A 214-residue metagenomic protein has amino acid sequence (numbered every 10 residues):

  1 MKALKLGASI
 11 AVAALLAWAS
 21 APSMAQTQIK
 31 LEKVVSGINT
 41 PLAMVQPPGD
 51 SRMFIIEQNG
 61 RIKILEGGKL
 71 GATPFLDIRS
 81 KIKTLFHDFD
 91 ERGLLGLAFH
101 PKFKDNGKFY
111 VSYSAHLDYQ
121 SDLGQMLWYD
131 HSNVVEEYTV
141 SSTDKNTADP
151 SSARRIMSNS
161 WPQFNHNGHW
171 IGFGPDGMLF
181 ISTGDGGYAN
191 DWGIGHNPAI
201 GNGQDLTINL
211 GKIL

Functional and structural regions predicted by a protein language model:
M1-L6: Positively charged n-region of N-terminal signal peptides that target proteins for export
G7-A19: Bacterial N-terminal signal peptides
S23-A189: Acidic, Gly/Ser/Thr-rich repeat motifs that build Ca2+-stabilized beta-propeller blades
D130-T143, A199-L214: Beta-propeller blade signature
D191-I200: Flexible glycine/proline-enriched surface loops and loop-helix/loop-strand junctions
